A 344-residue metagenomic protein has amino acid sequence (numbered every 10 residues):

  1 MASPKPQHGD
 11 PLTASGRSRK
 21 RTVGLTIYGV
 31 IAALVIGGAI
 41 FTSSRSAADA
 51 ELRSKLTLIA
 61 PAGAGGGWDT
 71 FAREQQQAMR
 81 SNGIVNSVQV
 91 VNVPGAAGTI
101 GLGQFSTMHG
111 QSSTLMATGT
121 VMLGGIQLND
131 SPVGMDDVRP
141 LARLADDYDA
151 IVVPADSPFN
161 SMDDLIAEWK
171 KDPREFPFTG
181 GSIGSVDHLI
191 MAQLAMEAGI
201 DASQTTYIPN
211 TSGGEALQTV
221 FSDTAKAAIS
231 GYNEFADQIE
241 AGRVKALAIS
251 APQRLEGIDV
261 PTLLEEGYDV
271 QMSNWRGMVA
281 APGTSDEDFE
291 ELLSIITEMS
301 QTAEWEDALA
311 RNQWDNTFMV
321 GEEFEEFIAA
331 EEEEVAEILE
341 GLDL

Functional and structural regions predicted by a protein language model:
M1-K20: Terminal targeting segments of Actinobacterial cell-envelope proteins
T13, G24-V35, F41, F289-L344: An extracytoplasmic/periplasmic, membrane-proximal ligand-sensing/linker region
K20-M135, I200-K226: N-terminal (or domain-start) structured segment
G38-L58, G83-N86, M108-S113, D163-P177 (+4 more regions): Immediate post-signal peptide segment of exported/extracytoplasmic ligand-binding proteins
G63-G65, T120, P154-F159, G181-S185 (+4 more regions): Short coil/turn segments
Q104-S113, Q127-E215, W275-A308: Hinge/capping helix and adjacent helix->loop/strand transition within the periplasmic-binding protein
T179-V260: Ligand-binding pocket segment of bilobal, Venus flytrap-like solute-binding proteins
E234-Q301, A330-E333: C-terminal lobe and pocket-closing loops of periplasmic/extracytoplasmic Venus-flytrap solute-binding proteins
